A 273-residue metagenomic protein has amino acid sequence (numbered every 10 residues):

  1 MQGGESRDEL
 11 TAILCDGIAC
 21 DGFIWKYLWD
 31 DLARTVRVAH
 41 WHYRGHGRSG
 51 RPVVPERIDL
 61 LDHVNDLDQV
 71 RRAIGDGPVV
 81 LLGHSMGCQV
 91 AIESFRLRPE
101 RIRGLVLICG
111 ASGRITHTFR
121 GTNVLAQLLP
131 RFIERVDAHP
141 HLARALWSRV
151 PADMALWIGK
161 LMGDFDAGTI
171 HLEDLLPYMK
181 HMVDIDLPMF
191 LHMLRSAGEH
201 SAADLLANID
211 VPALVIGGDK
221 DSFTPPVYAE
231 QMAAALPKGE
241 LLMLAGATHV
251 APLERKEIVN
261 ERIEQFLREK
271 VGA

Functional and structural regions predicted by a protein language model:
Q2-P52, V70: Conserved HGGG/HGGXW glycine-rich cap/lid loop of the alpha/beta-hydrolase fold
D16-I18, G83-S85, G218: Conserved alpha/beta-hydrolase "nucleophile elbow" surrounding the catalytic nucleophile
D30, H40-M86, R98, E261: Active-site loop/oxyanion-hole signature of alpha/beta-hydrolase fold enzymes
R96, R103-A145: Flexible "cap/lid" loop of the alpha/beta hydrolase fold
G113-G121, H141-N208: Conserved alpha/beta-hydrolase catalytic His-Asp/Glu region
I209, V215-G217: Short beta-strand/loop motif that positions the catalytic acidic residue of the alpha/beta-hydrolase fold
K220-T224: Acidic catalytic loop of the alpha/beta-hydrolase fold
A247-N260: Catalytic histidine-centered segment of alpha/beta-hydrolase-like enzymes
